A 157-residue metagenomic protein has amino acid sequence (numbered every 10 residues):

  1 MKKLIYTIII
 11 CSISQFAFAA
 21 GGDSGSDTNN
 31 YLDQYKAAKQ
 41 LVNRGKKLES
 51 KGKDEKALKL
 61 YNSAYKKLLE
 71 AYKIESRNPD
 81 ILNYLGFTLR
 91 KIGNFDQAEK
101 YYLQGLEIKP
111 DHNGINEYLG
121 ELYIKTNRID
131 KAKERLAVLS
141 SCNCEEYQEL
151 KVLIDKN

Functional and structural regions predicted by a protein language model:
N30, N78, H112, C144-Y147: Residue-level recognition of tetratricopeptide repeat
I74, I108, L139-C142: Structural marker of alpha-solenoid helical repeat scaffolds
